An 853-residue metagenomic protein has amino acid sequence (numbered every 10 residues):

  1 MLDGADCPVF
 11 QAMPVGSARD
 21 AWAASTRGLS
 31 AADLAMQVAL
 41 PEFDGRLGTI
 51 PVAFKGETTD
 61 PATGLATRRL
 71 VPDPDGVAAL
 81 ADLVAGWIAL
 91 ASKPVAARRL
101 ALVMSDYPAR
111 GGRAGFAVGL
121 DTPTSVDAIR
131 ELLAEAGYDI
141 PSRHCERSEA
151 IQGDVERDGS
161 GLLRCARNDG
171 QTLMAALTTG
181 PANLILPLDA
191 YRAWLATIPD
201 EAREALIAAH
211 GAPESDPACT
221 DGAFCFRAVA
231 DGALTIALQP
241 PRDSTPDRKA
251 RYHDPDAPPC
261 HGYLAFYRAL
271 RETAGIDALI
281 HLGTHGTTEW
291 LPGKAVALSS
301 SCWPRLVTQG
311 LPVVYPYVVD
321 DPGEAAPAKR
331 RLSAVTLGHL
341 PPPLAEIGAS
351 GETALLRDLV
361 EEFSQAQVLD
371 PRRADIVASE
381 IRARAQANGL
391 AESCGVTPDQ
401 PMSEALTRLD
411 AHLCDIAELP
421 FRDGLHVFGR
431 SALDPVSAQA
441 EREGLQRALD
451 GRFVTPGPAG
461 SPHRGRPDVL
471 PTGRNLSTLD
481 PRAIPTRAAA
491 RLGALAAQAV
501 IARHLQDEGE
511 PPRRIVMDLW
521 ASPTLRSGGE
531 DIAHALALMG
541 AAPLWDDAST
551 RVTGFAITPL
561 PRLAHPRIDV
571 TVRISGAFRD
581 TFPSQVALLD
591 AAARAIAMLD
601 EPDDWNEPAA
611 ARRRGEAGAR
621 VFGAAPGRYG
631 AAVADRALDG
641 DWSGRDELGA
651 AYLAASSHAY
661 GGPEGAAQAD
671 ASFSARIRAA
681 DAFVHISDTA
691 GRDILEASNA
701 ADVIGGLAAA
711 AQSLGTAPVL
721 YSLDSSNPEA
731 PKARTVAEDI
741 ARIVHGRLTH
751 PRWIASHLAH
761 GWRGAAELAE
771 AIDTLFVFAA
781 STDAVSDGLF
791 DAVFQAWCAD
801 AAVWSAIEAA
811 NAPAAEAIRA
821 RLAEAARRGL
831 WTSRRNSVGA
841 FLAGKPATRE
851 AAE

Functional and structural regions predicted by a protein language model:
M1-P141, A166-E853: Ligand/cofactor-recognition surfaces for anionic moieties
R143, R147-N168: A cross-taxon signal for low-complexity, glycine/charged-rich
